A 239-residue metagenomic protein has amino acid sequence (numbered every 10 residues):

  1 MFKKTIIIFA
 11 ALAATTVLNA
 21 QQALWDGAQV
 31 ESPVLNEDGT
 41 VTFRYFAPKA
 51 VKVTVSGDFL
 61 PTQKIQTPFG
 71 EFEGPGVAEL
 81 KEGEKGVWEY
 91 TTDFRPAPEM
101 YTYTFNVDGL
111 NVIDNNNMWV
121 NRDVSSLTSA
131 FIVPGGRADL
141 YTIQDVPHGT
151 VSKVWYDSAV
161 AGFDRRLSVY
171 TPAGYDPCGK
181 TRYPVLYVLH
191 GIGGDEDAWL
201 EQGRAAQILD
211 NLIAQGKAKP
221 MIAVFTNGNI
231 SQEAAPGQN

Functional and structural regions predicted by a protein language model:
M1-T5: Positively charged n-region of N-terminal signal peptides that target proteins for export
A10-N19: Hydrophobic h-region of N-terminal signal peptides that target proteins for export in Gram-negative bacteria
Q21-E37, T91-D164: The feature marks proteins involved in alpha-glucan
G39-F43: Structural beta-strand segments of beta-rich domains
R44-P98, D108-V133: Aromatic-rich carbohydrate-binding modules that target alpha-glucans
V55, E99-G109, V169, T181-Y183: Short beta-strand segments enriched for Tyr within beta-sheet-rich domains, predominantly fibronectin type III
I143, P147-G149, K153, S158-F163 (+1 more regions): Cap/lid segment of the alpha/beta-hydrolase catalytic domain
L167-T171, G179-G193: Short beta-strand element of the alpha/beta-hydrolase
